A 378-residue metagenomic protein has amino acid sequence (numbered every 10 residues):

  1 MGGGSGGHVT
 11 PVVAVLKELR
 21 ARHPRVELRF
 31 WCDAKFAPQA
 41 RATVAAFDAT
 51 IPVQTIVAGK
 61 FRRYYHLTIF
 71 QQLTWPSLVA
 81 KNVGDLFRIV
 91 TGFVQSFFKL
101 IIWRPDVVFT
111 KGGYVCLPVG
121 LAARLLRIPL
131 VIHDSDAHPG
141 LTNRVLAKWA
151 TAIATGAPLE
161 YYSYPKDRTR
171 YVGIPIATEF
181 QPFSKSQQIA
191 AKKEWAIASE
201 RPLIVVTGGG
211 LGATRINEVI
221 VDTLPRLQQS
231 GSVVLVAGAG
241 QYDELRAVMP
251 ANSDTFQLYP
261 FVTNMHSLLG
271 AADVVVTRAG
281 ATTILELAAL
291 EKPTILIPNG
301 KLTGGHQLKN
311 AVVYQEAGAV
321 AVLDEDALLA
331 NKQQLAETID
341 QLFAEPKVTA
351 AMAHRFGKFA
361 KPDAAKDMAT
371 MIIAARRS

Functional and structural regions predicted by a protein language model:
H8-R20: Short amphipathic alpha-helix
K17-R22, W31-C32, F36-D48, K60 (+7 more regions): Donor-nucleotide binding loops and adjacent catalytic segments primarily of GT-B fold Leloir glycosyltransferases
V26, T50, R124-I189, I197: Active-site-proximal region of nucleotide-activated glycan assembly enzymes, centered on histidine/acidic-rich loops
A45-T50, V94-F109, L117-V131, R144 (+2 more regions): Glycosyltransferases and closely related glycan-assembly transferases that use nucleotide-activated donors
A49-R104: Phosphate/nucleotide-donor binding subsite
D106-V107, G270-L285, K292-P293: Acidic donor-binding loop of glycosyltransferase active sites
Q341, V348-P362: A short, well-ordered alpha-helix in the C-terminal region of glycosyltransferases
K361-S378: C-terminal alpha-helical cap of glycosyltransferases
